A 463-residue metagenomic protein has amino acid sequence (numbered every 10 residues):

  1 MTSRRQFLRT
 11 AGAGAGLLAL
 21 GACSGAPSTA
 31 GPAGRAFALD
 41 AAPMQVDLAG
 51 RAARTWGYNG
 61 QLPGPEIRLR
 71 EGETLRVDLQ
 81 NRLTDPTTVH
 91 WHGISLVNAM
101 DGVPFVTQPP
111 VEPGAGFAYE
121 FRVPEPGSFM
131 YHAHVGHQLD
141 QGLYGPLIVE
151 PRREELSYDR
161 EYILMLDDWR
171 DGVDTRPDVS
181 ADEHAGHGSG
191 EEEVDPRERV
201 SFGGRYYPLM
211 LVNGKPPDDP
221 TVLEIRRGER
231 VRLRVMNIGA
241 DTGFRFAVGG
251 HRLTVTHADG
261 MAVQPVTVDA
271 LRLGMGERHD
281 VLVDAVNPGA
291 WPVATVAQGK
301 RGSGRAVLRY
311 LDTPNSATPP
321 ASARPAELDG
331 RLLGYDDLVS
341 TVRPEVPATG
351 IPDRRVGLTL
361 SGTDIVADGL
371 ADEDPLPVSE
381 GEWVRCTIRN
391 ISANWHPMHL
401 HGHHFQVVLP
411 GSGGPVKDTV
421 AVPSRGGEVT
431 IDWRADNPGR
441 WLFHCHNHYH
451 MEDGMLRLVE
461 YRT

Functional and structural regions predicted by a protein language model:
M1-T2: Secretory targeting signals
Q6-G25: N-terminal export signals
A19, S24-A38, L143-D182, V263-W395 (+2 more regions): Extended terminal and domain-junction accessory segments
L62, E66-I67, W91-E125, L156 (+4 more regions): Extracytoplasmic beta-sandwich strand-turn segments characteristic of Greek-key/jelly-roll folds
L79-L83, N237, I388-S392: Asparagine-centered strand-capping/turn motif at beta-strand->loop junctions
V123-R152: Hydrophobic or amphipathic alpha-helical targeting/insertion segments
I163-E229, M236-G239: Acidic-aromatic/histidine active-site loop/patch
G250-T256, G260-M261, I391-K417, H448-E452 (+1 more regions): Active/binding-pocket-proximal capping segment
